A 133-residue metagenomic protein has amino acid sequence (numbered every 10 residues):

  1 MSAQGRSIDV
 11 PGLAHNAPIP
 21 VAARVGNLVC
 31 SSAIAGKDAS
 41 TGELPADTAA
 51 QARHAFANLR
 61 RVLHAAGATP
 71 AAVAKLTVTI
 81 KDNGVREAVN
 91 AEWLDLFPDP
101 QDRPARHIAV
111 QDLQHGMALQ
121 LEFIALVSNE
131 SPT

Functional and structural regions predicted by a protein language model:
M1-A57, R61-A74, I80-T133: N-terminal presequence-like segments and the immediate start of the first folded domain
